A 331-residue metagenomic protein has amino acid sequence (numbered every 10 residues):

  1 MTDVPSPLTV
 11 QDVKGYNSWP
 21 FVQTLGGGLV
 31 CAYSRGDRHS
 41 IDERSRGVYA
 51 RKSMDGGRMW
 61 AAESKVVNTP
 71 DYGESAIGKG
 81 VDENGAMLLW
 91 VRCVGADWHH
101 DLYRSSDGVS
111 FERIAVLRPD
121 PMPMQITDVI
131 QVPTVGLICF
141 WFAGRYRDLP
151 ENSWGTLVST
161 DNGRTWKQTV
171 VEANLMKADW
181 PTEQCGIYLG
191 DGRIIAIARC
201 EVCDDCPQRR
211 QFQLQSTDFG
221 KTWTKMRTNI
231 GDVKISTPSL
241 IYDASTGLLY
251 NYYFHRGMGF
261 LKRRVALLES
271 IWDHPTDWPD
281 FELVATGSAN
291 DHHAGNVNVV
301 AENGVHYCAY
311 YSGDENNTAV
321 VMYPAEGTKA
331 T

Functional and structural regions predicted by a protein language model:
M1-T331: Asp-box/BNR beta-propeller blade signature and adjacent active/binding-site loops in extracellular glycan-interacting
